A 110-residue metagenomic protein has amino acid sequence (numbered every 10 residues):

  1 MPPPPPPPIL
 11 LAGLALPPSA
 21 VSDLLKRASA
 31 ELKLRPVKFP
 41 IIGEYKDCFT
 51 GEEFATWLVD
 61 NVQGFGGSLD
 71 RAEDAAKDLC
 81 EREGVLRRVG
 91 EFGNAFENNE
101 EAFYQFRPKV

Functional and structural regions predicted by a protein language model:
M1-V110: Eukaryotic, polar/proline-rich low-complexity intrinsically disordered regions
